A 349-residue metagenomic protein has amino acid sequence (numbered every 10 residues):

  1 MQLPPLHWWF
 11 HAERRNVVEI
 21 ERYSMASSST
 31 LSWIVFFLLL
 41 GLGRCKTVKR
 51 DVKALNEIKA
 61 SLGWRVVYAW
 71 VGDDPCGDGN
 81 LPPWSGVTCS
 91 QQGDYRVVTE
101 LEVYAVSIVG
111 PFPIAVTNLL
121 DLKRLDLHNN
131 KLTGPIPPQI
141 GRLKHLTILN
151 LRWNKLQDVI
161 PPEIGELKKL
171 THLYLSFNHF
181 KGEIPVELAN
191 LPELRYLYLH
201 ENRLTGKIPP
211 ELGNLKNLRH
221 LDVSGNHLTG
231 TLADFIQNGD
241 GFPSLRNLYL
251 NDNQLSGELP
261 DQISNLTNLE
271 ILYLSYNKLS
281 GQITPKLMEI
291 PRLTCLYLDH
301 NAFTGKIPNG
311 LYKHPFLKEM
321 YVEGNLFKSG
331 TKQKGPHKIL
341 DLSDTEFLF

Functional and structural regions predicted by a protein language model:
E21, A26-T88, G324, K338: Surface-exposed cap/linker segments adjacent to membranes
A60-T117, G230-Q237, Q254: LRR flanking "cap" motifs
Y95, T117-L122, G141-L146, G165-L170 (+7 more regions): Leucine-rich repeat
L101, L125-L127, L146-L151, L170-L175 (+7 more regions): Conserved hydrophobic beta-strand positions in leucine-rich repeat
V106, N130, L151-N154, N178 (+7 more regions): Consensus "Asn ladder" position of solenoid repeat domains
F112-I114, I136-P138, I160-P162, I184-V186 (+6 more regions): The feature encodes a structural signal of leucine-rich repeats
Q157-S256: Solenoidal tandem-repeat scaffolds enriched in leucines and small polar residues
C295-F349: Leucine-rich solenoid repeat scaffolds
